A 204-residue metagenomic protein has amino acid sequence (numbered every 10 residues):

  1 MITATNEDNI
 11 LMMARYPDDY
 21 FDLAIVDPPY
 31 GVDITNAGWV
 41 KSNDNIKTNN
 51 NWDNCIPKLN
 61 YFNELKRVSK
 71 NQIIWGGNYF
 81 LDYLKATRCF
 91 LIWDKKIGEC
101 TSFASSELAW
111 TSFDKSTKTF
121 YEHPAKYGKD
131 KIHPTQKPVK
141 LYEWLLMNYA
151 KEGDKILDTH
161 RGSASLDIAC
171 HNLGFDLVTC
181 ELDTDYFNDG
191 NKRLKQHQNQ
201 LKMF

Functional and structural regions predicted by a protein language model:
M1-A4: Extreme N-terminal starter segment of soluble prokaryotic enzymes
N6-L11: Conserved SAM/SAH-binding loop
A14-V26, Y30, I34-K47, K66-F204: Class I S-adenosyl-L-methionine
I46-L59: A short acidic, glycine-rich active-site loop that binds or catalyzes chemistry on phosphate/adenosine moieties
P57-V68: A short, N-terminal amphipathic alpha-helix
